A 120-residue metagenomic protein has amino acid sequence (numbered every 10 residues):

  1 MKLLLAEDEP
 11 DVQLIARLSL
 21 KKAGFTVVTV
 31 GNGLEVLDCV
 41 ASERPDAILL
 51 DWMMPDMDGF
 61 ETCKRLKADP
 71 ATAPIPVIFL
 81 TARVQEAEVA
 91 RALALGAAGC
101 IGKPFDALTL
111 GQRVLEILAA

Functional and structural regions predicted by a protein language model:
E7: Conserved acidic carboxylate
L14-K22: Charged docking surfaces used in two-component/phosphorelay signaling
G24-G31, C39: Short hydrophobic/Thr-rich beta-strand motif most characteristic of the beta2 strand and flanking loop of CheY-like
D51, T81: Active-site residues of response regulator receiver
M54: Receiver (REC) domain active-site loop signature in two-component systems and cognate sites in sensor histidine kinases
A98: Short, glycine/charged-rich "phosphate-handling" switch motifs in NTP-dependent and phosphotransfer domains
F105-V114: C-terminal output helix
